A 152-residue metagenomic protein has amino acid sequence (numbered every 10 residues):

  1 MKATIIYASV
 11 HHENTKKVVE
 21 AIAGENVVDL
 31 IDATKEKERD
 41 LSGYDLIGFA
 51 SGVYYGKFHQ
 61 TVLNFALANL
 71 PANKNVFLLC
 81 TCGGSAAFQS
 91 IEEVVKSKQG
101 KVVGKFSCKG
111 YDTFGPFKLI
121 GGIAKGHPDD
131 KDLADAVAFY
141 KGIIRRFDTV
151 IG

Functional and structural regions predicted by a protein language model:
A3-I6, V10, K16, G24-D29 (+2 more regions): FMN-binding flavodoxin-like domain, especially the glycine-rich phosphate-binding loop
V27-E38: A short beta-strand-loop structural module common to alpha/beta enzyme folds
